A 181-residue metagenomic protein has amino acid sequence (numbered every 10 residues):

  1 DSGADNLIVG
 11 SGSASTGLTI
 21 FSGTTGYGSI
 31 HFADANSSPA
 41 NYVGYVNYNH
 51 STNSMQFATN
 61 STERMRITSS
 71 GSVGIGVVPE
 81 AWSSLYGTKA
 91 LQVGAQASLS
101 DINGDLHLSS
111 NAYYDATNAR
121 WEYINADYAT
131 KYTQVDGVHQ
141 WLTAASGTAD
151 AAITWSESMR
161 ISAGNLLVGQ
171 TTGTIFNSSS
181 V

Functional and structural regions predicted by a protein language model:
D1-V181: Trimeric beta-solenoid/beta-helix "fiber body" segments of extracellular/virion adhesins and depolymerases
